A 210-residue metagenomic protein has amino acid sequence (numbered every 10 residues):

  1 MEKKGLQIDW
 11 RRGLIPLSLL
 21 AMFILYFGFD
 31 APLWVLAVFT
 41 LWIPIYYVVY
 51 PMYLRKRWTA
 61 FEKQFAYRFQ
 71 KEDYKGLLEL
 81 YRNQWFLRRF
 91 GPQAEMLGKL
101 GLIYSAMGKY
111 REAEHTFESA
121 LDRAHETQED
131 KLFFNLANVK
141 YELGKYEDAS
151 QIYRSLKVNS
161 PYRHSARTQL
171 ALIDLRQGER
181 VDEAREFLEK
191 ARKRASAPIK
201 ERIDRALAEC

Functional and structural regions predicted by a protein language model:
I45-E72: Transmembrane-cytosolic junction motif
K63, G98-K99, N135, T168-Q169 (+1 more regions): "A position-specific structural signal for the A-helix of alpha-solenoid helical repeats
K71, M107, L143, Q177-G178: Structural motif corresponding to the intra-repeat A-B loop/turn of tetratricopeptide repeats
Y74, Y110, Y146, R180-V181: TPR-repeat structural position
L77, A113, A149, E183-A184: Single-residue signature of alpha-solenoid repeat helices
R89-Q93, H125-K131, S160-Q169, K193-R205: Boundary/linker segments of alpha-helical solenoid repeat arrays
